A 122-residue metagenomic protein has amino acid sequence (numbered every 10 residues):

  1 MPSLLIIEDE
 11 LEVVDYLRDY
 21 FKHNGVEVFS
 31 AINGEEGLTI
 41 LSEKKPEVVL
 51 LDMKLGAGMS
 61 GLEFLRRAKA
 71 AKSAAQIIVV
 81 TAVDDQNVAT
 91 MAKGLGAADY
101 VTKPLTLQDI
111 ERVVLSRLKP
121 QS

Functional and structural regions predicted by a protein language model:
E8: Conserved acidic carboxylate
L11-F29, R117: Two-component/phosphorelay signaling modules centered on CheY-like receiver
S30-V48: Acidic, metal-coordinating helix/loop segments flanking the phosphotransfer/catalytic sites of two-component signaling
N33, M59-E63: Acidic catalytic/metal-coordinating carboxylates
T39, L62-S73, G94: Short amphipathic alpha-helix used as the core "switch/output" element in two-component signaling
E63, D84-D99: Alpha4 helix (beta4-alpha4-beta5 surface) of REC/receiver domains from two-component response regulators
N87, L105-V114: C-terminal output helix
